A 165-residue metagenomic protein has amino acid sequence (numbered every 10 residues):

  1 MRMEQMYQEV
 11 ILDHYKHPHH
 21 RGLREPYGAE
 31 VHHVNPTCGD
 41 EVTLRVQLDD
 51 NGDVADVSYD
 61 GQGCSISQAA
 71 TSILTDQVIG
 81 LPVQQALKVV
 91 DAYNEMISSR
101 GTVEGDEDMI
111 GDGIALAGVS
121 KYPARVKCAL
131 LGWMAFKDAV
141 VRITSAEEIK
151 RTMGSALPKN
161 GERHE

Functional and structural regions predicted by a protein language model:
M1-E25, V83-E165: C-terminal binding/interaction regions
H17, R21-G61: Structured beta-strand/loop patches that form or line metal/cofactor-binding pockets in enzymes
P36, S65, R125: Glycine-rich phosphate/pyrophosphate-binding beta-alpha loops
V42, S72, K127: Active-site phosphate/pyrophosphate-handling residues
G61, I79-G80, G132: A generic structural motif
G61-Q68: Short, thiol/selenol-centered motifs that function as redox-active sites or metal-ligating centers
Q68-A69, K88: Alpha-helical macromolecular-interaction surfaces
A70-P82: Alpha-helical support elements that line or immediately flank enzyme active sites and cofactor-binding pockets
